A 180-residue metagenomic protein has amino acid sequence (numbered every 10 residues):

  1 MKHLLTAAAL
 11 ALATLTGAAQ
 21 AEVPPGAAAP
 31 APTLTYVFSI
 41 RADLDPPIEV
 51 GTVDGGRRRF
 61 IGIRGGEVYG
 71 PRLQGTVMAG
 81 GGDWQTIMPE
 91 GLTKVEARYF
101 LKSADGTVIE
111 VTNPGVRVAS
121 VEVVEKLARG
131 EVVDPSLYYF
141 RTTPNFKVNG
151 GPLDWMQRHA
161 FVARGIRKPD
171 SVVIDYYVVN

Functional and structural regions predicted by a protein language model:
M1-L4: Positively charged n-region of N-terminal signal peptides that target proteins for export
A7-L15: Bacterial N-terminal signal peptides
L15-V23: Bacterial Sec-dependent signal peptides at the C-terminal "C-region" and cleavage site
E22-N180: Beta-strand-enriched cores of mature, soluble protein domains
